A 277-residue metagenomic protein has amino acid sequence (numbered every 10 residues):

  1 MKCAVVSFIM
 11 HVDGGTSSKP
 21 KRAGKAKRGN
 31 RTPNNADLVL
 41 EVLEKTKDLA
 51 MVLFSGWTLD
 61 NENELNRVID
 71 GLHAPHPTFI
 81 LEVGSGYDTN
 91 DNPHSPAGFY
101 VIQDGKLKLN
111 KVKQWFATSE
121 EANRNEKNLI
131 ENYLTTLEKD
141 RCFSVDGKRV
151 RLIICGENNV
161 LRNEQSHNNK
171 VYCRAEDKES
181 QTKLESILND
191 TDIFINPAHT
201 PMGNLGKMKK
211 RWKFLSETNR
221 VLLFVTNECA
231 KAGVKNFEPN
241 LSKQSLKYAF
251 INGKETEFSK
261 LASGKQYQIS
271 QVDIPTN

Functional and structural regions predicted by a protein language model:
M1-A4, F8, L40, K47-L49 (+3 more regions): Disordered regulatory segments flanking catalytic cores
M1-K27, K148-V160, I195-P197: Active-site-proximal beta-strand elements of phosphoester/diester hydrolases
S7-G24, R28-N66: Short, conserved active-site loops that position catalytic residues or coordinate cofactors/metal ions across diverse
H11, H73-H76, H94, D192 (+1 more regions): Histidine (H) residue identity feature
G15-R31, R162-E176, K235-N240: Short, flexible/disordered intra-domain loops and linkers
V39-F54, L129-E217: Active-site beta-loop-alpha substructure in enzyme catalytic cores, prototypically the cysteine-centered nucleophile
F54-R162, E217-Q271: Catalytic-core segment of enzymes that process non-peptidic bonds
